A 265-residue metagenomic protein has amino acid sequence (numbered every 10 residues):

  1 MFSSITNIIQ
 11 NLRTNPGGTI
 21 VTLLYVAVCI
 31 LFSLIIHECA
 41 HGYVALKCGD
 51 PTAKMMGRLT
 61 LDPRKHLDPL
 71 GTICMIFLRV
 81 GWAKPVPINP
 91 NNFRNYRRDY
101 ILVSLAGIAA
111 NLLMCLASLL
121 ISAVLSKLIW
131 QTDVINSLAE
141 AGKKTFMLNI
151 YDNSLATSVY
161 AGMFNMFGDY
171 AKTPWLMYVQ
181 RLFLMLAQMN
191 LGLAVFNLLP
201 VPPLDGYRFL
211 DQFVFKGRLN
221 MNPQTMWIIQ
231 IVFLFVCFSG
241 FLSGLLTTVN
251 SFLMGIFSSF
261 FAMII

Functional and structural regions predicted by a protein language model:
M1-I265: Hydrophobic transmembrane alpha-helices and their immediate loop junctions in multi-pass integral membrane proteins
